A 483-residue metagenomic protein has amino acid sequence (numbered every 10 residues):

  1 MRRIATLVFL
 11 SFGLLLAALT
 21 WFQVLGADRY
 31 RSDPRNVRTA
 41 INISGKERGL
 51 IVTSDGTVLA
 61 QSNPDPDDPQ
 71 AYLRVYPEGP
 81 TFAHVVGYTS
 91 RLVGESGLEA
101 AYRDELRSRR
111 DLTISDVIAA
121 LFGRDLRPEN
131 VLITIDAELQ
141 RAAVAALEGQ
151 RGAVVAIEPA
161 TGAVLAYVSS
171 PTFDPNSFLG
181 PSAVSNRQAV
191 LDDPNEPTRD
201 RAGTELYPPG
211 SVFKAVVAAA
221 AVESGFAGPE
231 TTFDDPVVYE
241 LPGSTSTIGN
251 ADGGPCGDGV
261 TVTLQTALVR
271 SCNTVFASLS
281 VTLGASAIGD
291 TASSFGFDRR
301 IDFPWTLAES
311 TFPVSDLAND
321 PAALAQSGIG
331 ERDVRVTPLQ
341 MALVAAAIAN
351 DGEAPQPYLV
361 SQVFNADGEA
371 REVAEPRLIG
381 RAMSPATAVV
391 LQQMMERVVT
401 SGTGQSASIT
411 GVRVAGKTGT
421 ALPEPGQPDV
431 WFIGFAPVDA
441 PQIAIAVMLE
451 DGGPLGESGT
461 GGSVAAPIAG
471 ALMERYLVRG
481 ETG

Functional and structural regions predicted by a protein language model:
M1-N186, P194-D200, T204-S211, F226-T231 (+5 more regions): Periplasmic/cell-envelope proteins involved in peptidoglycan metabolism and beta-lactam response
A160, V164-S211, V216-D451, G461: Beta-lactam-recognizing serine transpeptidase/beta-lactamase-like catalytic domain environment
